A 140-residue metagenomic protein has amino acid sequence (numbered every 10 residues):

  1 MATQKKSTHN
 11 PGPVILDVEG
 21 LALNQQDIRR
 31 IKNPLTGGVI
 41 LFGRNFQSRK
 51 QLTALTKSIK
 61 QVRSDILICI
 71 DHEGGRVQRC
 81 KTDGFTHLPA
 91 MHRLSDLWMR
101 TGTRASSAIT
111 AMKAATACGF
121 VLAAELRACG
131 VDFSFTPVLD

Functional and structural regions predicted by a protein language model:
M1-K5, T103-S106: Polar low-complexity intrinsically disordered regions
A2-Q25: Boundary/entry segment of secreted carbohydrate-active catalytic domains
K5-S7, R29-K32, I59, L67: Short secondary-structure boundary/capping segments within folded domains
L16, R29, G84-H87: Preference for short coil/turn "hinge" residues that link or interrupt alpha-helices
A22-I40: N-terminal glycine-rich anion-binding loops that anchor highly charged ligand groups
L35-L55, I59-D140: Enzymes and membrane/adaptor proteins characterized by extended Gly/Ser/Thr/Asp/Glu-rich, aromatic-dotted
